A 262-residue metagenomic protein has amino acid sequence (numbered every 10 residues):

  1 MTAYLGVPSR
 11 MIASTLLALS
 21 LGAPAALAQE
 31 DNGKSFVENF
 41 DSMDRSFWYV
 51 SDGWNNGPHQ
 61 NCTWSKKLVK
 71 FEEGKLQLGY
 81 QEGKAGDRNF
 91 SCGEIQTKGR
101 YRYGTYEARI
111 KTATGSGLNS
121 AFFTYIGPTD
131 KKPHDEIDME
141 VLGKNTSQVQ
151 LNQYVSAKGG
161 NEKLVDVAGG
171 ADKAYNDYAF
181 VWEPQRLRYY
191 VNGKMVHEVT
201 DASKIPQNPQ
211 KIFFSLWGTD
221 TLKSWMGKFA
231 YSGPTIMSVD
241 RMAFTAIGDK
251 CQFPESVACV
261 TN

Functional and structural regions predicted by a protein language model:
M1-A13: Bacterial N-terminal signal peptides that target proteins for export
A13-G22: Bacterial N-terminal signal peptides
P24-A28: Sec/Tat signal peptide C-region and signal peptidase I cleavage site
Q29-N262: GH16 jelly-roll
